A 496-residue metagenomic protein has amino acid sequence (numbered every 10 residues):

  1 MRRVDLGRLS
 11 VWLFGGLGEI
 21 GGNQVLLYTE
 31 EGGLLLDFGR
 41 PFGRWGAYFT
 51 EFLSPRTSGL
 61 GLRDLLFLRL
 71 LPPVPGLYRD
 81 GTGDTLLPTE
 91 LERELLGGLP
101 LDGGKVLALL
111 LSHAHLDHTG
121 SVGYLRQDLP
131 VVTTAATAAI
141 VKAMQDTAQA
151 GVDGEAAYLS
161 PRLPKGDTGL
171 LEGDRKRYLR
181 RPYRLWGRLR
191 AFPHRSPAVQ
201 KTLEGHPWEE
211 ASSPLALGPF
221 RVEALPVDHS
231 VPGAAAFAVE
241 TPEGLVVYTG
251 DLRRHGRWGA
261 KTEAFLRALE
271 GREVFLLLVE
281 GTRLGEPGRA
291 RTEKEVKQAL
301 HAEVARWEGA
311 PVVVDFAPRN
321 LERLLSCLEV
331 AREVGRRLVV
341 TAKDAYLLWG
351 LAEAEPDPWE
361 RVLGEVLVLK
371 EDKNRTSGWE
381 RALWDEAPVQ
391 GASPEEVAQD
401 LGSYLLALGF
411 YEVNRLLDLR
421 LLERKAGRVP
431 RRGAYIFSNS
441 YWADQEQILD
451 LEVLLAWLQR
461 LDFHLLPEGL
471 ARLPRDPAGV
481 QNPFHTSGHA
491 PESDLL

Functional and structural regions predicted by a protein language model:
R2-E19, N23-V106, G123-E322, S326 (+2 more regions): His/Asp/Glu-rich metal-coordinating catalytic cores of metallo-dependent phosphodiesterases/hydrolases acting on
D37-R40, L277-L284, G409-Y411, F437-Y441 (+1 more regions): Short loop/turn segments at strand-loop or loop-helix junctions that form parts of catalytic or ligand-binding pockets
V106-D117: Metallo-beta-lactamase
G120-L125, A235, A264, S326-V330 (+3 more regions): A short acidic, amphipathic alpha-helical/loop segment
V131, L338, H464-L465: Hydrophobic beta-strand scaffold residues
G288-R432, I436-F437, L461: Hard-cation-handling environments
D444-L451: Glycine- and acidic-residue-enriched helix-capping/strand-helix junction motifs
E452-L495: Generic long, charged, amphipathic alpha-helical segments
